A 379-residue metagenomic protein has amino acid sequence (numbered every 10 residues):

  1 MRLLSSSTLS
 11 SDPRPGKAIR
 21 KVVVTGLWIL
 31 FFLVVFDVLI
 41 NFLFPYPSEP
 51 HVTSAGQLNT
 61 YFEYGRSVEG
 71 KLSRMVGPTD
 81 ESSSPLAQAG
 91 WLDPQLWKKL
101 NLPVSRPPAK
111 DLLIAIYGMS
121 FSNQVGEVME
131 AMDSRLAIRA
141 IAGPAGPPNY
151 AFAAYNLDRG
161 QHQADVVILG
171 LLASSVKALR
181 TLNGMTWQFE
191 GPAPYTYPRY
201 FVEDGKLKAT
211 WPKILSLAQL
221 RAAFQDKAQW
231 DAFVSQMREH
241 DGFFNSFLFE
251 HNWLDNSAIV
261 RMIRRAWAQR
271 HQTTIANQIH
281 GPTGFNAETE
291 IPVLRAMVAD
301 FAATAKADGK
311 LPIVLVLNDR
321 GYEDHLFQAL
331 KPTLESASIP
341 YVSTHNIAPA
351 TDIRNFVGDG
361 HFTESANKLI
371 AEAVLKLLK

Functional and structural regions predicted by a protein language model:
M1-R20: N-terminal Lys/Arg-rich, disordered targeting/topogenic segments
K17, V22-T25, I40, F44 (+1 more regions): Histidine-centered active-site loop/cap adjacent to the catalytic His in serine esterases/O-acetyl transfer systems
F32-H51: Membrane-interface motif at the C-terminal end of an N-terminal transmembrane signal
P47-R139, N149, A348-T351: Membrane/wall-proximal cationic-aromatic binding patches
V52-G56, F152-Q278: Interaction-surface signature
R106, D111-I114, V166-V176, M237-I347: Conserved, well-ordered alpha-helix/loop/beta-strand core segments that scaffold catalytic motifs
S120-Q124, P144-P148, A173-A178, D319-Y322 (+1 more regions): Solvent-exposed loop/turn segments at secondary-structure junctions within structured extracellular/periplasmic domains
S122-E127, P144-N156, V166-V167: Active-site and donor-binding regions of nucleotide-sugar-utilizing enzymes
